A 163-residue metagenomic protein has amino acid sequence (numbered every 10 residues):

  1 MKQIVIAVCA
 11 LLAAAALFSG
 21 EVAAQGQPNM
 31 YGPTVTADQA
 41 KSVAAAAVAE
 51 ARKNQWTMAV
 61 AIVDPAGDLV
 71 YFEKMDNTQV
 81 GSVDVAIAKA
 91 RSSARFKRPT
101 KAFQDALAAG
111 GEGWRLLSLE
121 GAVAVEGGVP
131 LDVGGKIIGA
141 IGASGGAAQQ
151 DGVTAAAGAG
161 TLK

Functional and structural regions predicted by a protein language model:
M1-I4: Positively charged n-region of N-terminal signal peptides that target proteins for export
A7-E21: Bacterial N-terminal signal peptides
V22-K163: Flexible, solvent-exposed loop/hinge segments and secondary-structure transition points
